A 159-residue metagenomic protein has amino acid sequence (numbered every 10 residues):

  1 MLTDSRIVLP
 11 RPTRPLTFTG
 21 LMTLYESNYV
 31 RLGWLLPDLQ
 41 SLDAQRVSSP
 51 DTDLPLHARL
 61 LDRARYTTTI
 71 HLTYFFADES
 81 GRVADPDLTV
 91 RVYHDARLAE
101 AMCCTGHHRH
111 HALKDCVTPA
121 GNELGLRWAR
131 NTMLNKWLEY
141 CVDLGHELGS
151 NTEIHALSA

Functional and structural regions predicted by a protein language model:
M1-L56: N-terminal "first-domain core" detector
M1-T13, F18-Y25, D62-R65, Y140-A159: Preference for intrinsically disordered or flexible, low-complexity segments and adjacent hinge/connector residues
P10-T13, T68-I70, D115-C116: Glycine-rich, often proline-containing surface loops adjacent to acidic residues and nearby aromatics that form
L16-G20, L24, D78, G121-A129: Conserved aromatic-histidine-acidic binding/catalytic patches
N28-R31, P55-A58, A64-T68, A77-D78: Polar/charged low-complexity regulatory segments
W34, T67, F76-D78, A112-L113 (+2 more regions): Extended interaction-bearing regions that mediate binding to partners or small molecules
R63-H111: Aromatic- and glycine-enriched beta-alpha-beta binding-site module
T105-A159: Helix-rich interaction surfaces within compact, conserved domain-sized segments that mediate assembly or partner
